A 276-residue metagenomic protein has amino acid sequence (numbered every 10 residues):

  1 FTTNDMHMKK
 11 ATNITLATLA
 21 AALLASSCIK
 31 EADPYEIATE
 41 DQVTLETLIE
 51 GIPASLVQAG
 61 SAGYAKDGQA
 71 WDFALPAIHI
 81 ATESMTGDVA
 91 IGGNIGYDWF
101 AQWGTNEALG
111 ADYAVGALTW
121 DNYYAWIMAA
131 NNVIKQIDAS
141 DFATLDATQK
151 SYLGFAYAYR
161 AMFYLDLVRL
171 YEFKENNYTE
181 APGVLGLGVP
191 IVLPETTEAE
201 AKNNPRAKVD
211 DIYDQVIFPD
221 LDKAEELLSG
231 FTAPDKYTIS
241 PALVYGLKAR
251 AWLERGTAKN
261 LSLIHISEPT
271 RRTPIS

Functional and structural regions predicted by a protein language model:
T2-S26: Sec-dependent bacterial lipoprotein signal peptides
C28-A81: Membrane-proximal, proline-rich intrinsically disordered regions
N94-E172, A207, E225-G230: Conserved, well-structured interaction surfaces
L170-Q215: Short coil/linker segments at helix-helix boundaries
I264-S276: Single conserved hydrophobic/aromatic residue that forms the stacking wall/gate of nucleotide- or nucleobase-binding
